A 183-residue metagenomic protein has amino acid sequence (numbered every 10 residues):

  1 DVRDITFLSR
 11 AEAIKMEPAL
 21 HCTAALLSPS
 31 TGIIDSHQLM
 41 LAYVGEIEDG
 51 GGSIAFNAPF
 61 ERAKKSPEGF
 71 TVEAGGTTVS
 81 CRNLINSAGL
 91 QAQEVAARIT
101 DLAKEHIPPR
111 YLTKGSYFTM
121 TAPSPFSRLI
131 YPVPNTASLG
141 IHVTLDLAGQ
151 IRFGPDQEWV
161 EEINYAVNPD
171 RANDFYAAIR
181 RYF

Functional and structural regions predicted by a protein language model:
D1-M16, C22, G140: Dinucleotide-binding Rossmann-like beta1-alpha1 core, especially the glycine-rich loop that anchors the ADP
T6-S9, A55-F56, N86, F153: General beta-strand structural signal in soluble alpha/beta enzymes
R10-A11, H37, G89-L90: Alpha-helix N-cap/helix-start capping motif
M16, A63, V95-R98: Residues that scaffold the ATP/ADP-binding catalytic core of kinase and kinase-like folds
T23, P67-T71, A148-Q150: A generic structural signal for beta-strand entry/edge sites
L27-N83: Helical element adjacent to the flavin cofactor pocket in flavoenzyme catalytic cores
T78-N83, S87-F183: Active-site substrate-recognition segment that forms the wall of the catalytic cavity or substrate channel
